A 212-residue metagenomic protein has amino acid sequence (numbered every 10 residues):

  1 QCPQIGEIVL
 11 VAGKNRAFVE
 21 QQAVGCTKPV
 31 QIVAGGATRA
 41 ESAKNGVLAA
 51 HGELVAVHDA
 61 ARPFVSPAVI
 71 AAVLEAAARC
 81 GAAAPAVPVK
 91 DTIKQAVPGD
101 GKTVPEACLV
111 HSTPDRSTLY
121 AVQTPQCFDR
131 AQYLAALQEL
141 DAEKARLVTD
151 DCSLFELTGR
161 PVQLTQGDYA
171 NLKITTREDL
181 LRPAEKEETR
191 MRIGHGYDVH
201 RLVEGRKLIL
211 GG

Functional and structural regions predicted by a protein language model:
Q1-G52, E143: Conserved N-terminal catalytic core of the sugar/cofactor nucleotidyltransferase
V11, V19-G25, P98-G101, P105-C108 (+2 more regions): Acidic-glycine-rich active-site phosphate/pyrophosphate-binding loop
R39, A60-F64, D91: Acidic metal-phosphate-binding loop of nucleotide-sugar-dependent transferases
G46, H58-D59, P88, D129 (+1 more regions): Residue-level signal for inorganic ion chemistry
L54-A56: Short aromatic/hydrophobic "clamp" motif used to bind/position activated sugar donors
V65-T165: Conserved core of the sugar-phosphate nucleotidyltransferase
V69, E178-G212: RNase III-family endoribonuclease catalytic core
V162-Q166, L172-T175: Conserved active-site beta-strand element of glycosyltransferases/polysaccharide synthases
